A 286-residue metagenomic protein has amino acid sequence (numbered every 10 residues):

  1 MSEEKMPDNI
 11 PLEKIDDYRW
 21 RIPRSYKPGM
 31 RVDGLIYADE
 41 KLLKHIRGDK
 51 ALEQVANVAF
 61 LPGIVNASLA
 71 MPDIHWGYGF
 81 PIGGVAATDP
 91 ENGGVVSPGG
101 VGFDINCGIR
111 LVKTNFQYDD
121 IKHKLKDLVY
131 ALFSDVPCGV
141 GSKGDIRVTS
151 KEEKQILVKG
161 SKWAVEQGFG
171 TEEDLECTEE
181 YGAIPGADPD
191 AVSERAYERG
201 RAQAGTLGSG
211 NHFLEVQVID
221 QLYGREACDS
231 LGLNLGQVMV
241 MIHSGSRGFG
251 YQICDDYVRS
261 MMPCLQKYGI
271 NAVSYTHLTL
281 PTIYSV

Functional and structural regions predicted by a protein language model:
S2-G63: N- or domain-start disorder-to-order transition segments that initiate the globular core
G34-L35, N66-L69, G99-V101, H212-L214 (+1 more regions): Structural motif
H45, A51-F103: An N-terminal structural lobe/cap that precedes and organizes the functional/catalytic core across diverse proteins
D73-G84, V95-L111, V238-D255: Conserved phosphate/anionic-ligand binding catalytic regions in large, soluble enzymes, centered on
G83-G93, N115-D120, L233, C254-C264: A glycine- and small-aliphatic-rich helix-loop capping segment at beta-alpha/alpha-beta transitions that lines
N115-D119, K124-F249, Y275: Glycine-rich, mobile lid/loop segments that gate access to catalytic sites or pores
Y251-L278: Acidic, glycine-rich loop-and-beta core segments that form the ion-binding/anion-interacting portion of active sites
H277, T282-V286: Single conserved hydrophobic/aromatic residue that forms the stacking wall/gate of nucleotide- or nucleobase-binding
